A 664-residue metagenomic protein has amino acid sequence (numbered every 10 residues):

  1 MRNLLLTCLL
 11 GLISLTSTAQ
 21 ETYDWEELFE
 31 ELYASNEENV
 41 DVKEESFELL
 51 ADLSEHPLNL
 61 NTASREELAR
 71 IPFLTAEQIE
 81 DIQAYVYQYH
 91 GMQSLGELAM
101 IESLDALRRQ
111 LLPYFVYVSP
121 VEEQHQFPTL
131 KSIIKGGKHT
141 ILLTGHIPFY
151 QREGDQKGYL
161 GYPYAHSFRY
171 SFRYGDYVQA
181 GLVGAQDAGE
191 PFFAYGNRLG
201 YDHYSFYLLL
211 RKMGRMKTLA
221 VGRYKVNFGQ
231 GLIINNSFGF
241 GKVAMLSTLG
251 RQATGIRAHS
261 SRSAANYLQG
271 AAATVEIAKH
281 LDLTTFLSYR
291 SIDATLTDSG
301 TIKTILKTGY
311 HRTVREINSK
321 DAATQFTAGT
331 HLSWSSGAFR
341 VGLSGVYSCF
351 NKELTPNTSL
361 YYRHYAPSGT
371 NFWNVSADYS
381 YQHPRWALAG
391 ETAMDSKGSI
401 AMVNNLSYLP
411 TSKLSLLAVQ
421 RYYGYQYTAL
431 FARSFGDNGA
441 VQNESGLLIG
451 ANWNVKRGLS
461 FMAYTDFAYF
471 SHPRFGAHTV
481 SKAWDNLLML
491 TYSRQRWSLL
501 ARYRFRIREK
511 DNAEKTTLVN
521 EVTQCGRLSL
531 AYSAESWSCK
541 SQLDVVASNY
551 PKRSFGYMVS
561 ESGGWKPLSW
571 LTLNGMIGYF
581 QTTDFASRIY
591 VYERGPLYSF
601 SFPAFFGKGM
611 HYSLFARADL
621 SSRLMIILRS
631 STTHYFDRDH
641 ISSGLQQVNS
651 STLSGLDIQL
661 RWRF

Functional and structural regions predicted by a protein language model:
L9-T18: Hydrophobic h-region of N-terminal signal peptides that target proteins for export in Gram-negative bacteria
Q20-L28: Cleaved targeting-peptide boundary
E37-A51, E80, Q88-G91, A99-K135 (+2 more regions): Alpha-helical interaction/regulatory segments in DNA maintenance proteins
E44-L95, L112-Y117, Q186, E190-F192: Amphipathic, charged-and-aliphatic alpha-helical interface segments that function as noncatalytic docking
T129-Q156, F172, D176-L182, L219 (+2 more regions): Transmembrane beta-strand segments of Gram-negative outer membrane beta-barrel proteins
Y159-P163, L268, D321-P356, H364-F664: Exposed, low-structure sequence patches enriched in small/polar residues
A185-H203, R257-A264, N318-D321, A393-D395 (+1 more regions): Outer-membrane beta-barrel proteins
L199-D293, K413-A429, W570-F585: Outer membrane beta-barrel
